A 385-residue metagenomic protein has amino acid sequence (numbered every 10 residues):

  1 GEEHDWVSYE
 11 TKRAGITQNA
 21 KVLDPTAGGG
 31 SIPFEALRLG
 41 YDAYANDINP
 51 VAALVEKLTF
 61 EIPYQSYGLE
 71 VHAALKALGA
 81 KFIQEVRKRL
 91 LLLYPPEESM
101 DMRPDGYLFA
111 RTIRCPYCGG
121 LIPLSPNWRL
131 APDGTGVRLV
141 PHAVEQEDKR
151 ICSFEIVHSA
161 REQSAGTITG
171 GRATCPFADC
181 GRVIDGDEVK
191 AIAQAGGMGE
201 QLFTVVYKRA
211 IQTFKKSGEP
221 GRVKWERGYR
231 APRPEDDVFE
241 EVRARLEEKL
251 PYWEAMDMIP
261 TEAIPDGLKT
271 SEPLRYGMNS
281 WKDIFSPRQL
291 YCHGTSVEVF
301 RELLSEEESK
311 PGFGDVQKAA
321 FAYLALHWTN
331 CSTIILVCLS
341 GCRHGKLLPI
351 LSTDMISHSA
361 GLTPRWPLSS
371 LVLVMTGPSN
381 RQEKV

Functional and structural regions predicted by a protein language model:
G1-L23, P33, L37-V385: Nucleic-acid modification enzymes, centered on SAM-dependent nucleic-acid methyltransferases
G29: Conserved SAM/SAH-binding loop
